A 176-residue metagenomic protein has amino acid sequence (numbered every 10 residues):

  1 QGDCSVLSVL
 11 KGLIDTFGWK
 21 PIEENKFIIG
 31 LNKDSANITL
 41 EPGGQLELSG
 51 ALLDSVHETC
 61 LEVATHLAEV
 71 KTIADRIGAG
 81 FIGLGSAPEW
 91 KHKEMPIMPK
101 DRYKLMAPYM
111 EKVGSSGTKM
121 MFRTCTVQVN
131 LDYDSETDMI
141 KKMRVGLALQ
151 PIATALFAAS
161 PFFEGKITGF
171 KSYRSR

Functional and structural regions predicted by a protein language model:
Q1-S115, R123: Terminal catalytic/cofactor-binding subdomain
S86-R176: Loop-rich catalytic cores of soluble enzymes, especially ATP-dependent carboxylate-amine ligases and other
